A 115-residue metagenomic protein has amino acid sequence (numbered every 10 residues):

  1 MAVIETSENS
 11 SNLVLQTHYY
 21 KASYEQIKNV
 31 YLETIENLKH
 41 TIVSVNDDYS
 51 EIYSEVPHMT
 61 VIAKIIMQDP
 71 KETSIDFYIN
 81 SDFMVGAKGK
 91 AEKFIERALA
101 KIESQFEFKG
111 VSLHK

Functional and structural regions predicted by a protein language model:
M1-K115: Ser/Thr-rich, low-complexity intrinsically disordered terminal regions
